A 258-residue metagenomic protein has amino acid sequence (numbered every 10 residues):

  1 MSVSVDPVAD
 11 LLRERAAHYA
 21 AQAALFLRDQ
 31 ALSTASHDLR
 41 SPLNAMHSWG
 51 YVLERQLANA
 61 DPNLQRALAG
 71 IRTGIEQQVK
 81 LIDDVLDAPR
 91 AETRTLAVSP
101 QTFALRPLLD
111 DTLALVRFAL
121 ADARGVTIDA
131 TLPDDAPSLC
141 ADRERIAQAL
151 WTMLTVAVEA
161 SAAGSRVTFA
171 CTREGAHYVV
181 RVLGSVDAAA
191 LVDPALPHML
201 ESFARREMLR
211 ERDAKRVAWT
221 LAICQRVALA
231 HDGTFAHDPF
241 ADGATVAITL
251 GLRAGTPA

Functional and structural regions predicted by a protein language model:
L53-P62: Short acidic helix/loop segment immediately C-terminal to the autophosphorylated histidine in two-component histidine
T73-Q78: Short alpha-helical segment of the dimerization/phosphotransfer core of two-component systems
S99-A104, T127-P137, E144, E174: Conserved catalytic submotifs in the C-terminal HATPase_c
S99-A114, A147: A conserved beta-strand-to-alpha-helix junction within the catalytic ATP-binding
G164-A176, L183: Short beta-strand/loop element within the Bergerat-fold HATPase_c
D232-G233: Conserved glycine-rich
